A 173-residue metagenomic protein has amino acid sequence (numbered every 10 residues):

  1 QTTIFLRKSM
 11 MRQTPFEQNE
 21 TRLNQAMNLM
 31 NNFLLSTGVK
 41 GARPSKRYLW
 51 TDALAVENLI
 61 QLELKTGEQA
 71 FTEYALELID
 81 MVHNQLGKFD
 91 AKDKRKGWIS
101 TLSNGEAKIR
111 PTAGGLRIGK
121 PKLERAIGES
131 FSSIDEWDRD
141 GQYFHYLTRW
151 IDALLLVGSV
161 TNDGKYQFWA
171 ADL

Functional and structural regions predicted by a protein language model:
T2-T3: Ala/Thr-enriched low-complexity intrinsically disordered regions
M10-L173: Glycan-recognition and catalytic cores of secretory/periplasmic carbohydrate-active enzymes
